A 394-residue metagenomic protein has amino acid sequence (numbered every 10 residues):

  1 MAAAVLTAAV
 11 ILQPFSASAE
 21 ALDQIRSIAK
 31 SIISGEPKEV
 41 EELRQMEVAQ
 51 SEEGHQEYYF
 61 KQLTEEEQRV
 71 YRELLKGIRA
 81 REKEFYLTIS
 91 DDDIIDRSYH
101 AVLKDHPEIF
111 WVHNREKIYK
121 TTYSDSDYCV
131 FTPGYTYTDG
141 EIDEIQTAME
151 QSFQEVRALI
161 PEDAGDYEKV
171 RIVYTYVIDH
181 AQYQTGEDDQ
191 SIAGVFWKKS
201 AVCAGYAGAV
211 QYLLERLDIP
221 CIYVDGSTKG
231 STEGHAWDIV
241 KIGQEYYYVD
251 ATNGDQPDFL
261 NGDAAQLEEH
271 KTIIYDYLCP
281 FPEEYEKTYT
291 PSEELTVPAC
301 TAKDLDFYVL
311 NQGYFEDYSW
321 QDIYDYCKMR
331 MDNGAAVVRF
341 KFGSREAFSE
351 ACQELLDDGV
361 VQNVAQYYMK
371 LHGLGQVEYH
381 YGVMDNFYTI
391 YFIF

Functional and structural regions predicted by a protein language model:
M1-A19: Sec-dependent N-terminal signal peptides of Gram-positive bacterial secreted proteins and lipoproteins
F15-Q151, R330-N333, E346-L355, G359 (+1 more regions): Linear, non-domain "peripheral" regions
R72, D96-H100, Q146-F153, R157 (+5 more regions): Extracytoplasmic/secreted envelope proteins and their assembly/folding machinery, especially bacterial periplasmic
K83-F85, A207, G334-F340: A short, Trp-centered hydrophobic/proline-enriched beta-strand micro-motif
T138-V195: Secondary-structure boundary elements
K198-V202, Y206: Secondary-structure capping and boundary motifs in well-ordered enzyme cores
G205-P280: Hydrophobic/aromatic-rich core segments of domains that either
Y246-Y248, T252-G359: His-Asp-centered catalytic microenvironments across diverse enzyme cores, prominently the transglutaminase-like
